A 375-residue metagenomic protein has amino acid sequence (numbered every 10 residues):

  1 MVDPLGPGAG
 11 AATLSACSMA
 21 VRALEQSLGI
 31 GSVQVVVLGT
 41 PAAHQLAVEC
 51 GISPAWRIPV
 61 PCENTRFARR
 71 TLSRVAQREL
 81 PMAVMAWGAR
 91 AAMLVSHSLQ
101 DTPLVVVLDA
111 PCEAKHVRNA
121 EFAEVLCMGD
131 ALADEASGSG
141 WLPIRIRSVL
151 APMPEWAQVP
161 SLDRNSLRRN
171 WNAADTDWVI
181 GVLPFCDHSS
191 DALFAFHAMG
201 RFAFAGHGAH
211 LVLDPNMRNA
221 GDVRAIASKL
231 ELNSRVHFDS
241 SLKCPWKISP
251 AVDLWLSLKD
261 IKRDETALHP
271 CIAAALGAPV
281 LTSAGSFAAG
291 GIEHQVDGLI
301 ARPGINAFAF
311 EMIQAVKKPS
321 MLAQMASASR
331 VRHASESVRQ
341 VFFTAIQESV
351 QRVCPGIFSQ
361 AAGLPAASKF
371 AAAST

Functional and structural regions predicted by a protein language model:
A11-R22, W178, D187-R201: A conserved mid-protein helix/loop that constitutes part of the nucleotide-sugar donor-binding site
V37, P279-S283: Short hydrophobic beta-strand element within catalytic cores of glycosyltransferases and related nucleotide-activated
I52-P54, G221-L242: Nucleotide-activated donor-binding/catalytic signature segment of Leloir-type glycosyltransferases, i.e., the conserved
A86-A92, L108: Short His-centered aromatic/hydrophobic patch
Q158-A173: A short helix/loop element that forms part of the nucleotide-sugar donor recognition site in Leloir-type
T266, A284-Q295, L299-I300: Short acidic/histidine- and often glycine-rich active-site loop of Leloir-type glycosyltransferases that engages
H294-I305, Q314-P319: Conserved acidic donor-binding segment of nucleotide-sugar-dependent glycosyltransferases
Q314, M321-E336, F342: A short, well-ordered alpha-helix in the C-terminal region of glycosyltransferases
